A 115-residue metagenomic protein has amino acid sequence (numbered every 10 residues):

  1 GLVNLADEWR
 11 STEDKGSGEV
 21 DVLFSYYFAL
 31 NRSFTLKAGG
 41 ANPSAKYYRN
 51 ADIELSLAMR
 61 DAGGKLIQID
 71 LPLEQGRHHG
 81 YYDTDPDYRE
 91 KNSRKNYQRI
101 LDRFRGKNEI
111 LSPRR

Functional and structural regions predicted by a protein language model:
G1-T12, P72: Short beta-strand-to-loop element that shapes/binds the nucleotide-sugar donor at the catalytic cleft/hinge
L2, Y27, L66: Short, Asp-centered acidic motifs that coordinate Mg2+ and/or phosphate in catalytic or ligand-binding sites
W9-S33: A recurrent flexible, glycine/aromatic-enriched loop bordering the glycosyltransferase active site that acts as
L23, S44-R115: C-terminal catalytic/acceptor-binding lobe
F24, F28-L30, G39-K46: Conserved nucleotide-sugar donor-binding catalytic segment
N31, K37, A58-D61: Charged/polar positions on well-ordered alpha helices
A38-G39, R77: Activation segment
